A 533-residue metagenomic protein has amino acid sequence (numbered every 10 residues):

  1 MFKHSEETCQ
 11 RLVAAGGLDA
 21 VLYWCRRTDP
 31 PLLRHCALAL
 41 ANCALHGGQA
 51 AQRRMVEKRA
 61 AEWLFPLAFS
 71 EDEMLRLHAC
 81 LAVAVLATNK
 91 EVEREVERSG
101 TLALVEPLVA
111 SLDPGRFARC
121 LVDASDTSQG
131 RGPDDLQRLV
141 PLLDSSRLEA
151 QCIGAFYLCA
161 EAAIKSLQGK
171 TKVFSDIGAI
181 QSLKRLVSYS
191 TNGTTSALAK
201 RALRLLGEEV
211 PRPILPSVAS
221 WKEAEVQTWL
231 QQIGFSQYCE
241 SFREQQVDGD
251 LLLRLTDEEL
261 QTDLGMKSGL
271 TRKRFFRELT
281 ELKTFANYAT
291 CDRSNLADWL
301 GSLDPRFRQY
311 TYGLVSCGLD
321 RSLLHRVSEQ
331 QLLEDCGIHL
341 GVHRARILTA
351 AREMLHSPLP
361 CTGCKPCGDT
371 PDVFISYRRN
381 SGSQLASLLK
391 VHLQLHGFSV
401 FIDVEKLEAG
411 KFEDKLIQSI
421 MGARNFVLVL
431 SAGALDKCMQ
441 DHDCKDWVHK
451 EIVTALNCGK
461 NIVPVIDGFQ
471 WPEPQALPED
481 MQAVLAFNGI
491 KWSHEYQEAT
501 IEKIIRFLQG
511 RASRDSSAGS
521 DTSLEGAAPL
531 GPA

Functional and structural regions predicted by a protein language model:
M1-K3, R11-A15, R26-L45, R54-K58 (+8 more regions): Alpha-helical solenoid repeats of the armadillo/HEAT superfamily in eukaryotic scaffolding/adaptor proteins
K3-S5, L45-Q49, T88-K90, A163-L167 (+4 more regions): Alpha-solenoid helical repeat scaffolds
L12, M55, V96, V173-F174 (+4 more regions): A short amphipathic alpha-helix within small helical-bundle interaction modules
V13-A20, R54-W63, V92, E97-S111 (+6 more regions): Alpha-helical scaffold repeats of the Armadillo/HEAT/TPR superfamily
A160, I164, I233-G249, P305-S322: Amphipathic, charged-and-aliphatic alpha-helical interface segments that function as noncatalytic docking
R185, T194-V218, L253-R306, R321 (+1 more regions): Sterile Alpha Motif
R352-A432, L456-C458, A499-A533: Conserved N-terminal substructure of TIR/SEFIR domains
K411, A432-K460, Q470-P474: Conserved TIR/SEFIR loop-to-helix hotspot centered on a Trp-containing motif with a nearby acidic residue
